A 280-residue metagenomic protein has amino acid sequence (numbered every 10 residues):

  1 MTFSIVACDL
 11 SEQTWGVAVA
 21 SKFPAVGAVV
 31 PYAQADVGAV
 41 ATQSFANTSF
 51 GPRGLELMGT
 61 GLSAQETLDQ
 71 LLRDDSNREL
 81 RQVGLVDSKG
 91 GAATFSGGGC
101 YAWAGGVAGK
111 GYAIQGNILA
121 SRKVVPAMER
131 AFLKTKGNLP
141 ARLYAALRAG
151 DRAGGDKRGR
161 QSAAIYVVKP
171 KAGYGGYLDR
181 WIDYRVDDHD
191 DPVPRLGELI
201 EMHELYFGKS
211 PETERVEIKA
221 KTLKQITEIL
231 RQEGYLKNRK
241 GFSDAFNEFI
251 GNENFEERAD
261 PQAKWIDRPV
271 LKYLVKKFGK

Functional and structural regions predicted by a protein language model:
M1-A220: N-terminal nucleophile
E214-K280: Short acidic, glycine/serine/threonine-rich helix-capping segments at coil-helix boundaries
